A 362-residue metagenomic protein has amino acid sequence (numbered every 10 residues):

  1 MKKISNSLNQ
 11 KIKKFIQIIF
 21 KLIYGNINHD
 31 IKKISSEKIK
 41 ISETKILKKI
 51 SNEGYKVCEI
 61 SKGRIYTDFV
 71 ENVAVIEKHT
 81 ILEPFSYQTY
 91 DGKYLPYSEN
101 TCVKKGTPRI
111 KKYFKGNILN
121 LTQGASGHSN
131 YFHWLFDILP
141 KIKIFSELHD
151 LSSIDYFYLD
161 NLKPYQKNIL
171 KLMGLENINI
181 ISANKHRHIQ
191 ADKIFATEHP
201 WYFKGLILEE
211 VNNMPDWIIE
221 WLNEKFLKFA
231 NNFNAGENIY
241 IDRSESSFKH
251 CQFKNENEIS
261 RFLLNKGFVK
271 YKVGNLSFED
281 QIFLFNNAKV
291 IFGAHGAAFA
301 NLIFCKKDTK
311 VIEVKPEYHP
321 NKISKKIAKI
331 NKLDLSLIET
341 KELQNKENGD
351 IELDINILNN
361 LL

Functional and structural regions predicted by a protein language model:
M1-L362: The feature primarily captures lumenal catalytic ectodomains of type II secretory-pathway glycosyltransferases
